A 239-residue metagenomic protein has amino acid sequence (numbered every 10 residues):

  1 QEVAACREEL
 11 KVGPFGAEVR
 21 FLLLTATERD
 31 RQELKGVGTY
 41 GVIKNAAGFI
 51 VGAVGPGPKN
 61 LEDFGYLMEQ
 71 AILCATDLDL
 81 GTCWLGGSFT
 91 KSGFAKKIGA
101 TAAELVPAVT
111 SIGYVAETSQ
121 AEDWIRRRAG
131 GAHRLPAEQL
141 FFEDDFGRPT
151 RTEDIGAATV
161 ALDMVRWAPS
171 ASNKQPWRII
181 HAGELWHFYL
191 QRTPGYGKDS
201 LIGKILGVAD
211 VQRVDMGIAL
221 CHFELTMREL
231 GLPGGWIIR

Functional and structural regions predicted by a protein language model:
Q1-R239: Acidic, surface-exposed loops and disordered segments
